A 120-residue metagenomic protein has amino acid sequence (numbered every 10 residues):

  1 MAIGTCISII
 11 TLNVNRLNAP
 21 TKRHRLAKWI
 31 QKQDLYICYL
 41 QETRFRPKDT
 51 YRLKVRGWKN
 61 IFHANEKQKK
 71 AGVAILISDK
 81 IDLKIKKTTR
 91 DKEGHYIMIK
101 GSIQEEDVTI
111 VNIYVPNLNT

Functional and structural regions predicted by a protein language model:
M1-T120: A shared catalytic/ligand-binding motif for oxyanion handling
